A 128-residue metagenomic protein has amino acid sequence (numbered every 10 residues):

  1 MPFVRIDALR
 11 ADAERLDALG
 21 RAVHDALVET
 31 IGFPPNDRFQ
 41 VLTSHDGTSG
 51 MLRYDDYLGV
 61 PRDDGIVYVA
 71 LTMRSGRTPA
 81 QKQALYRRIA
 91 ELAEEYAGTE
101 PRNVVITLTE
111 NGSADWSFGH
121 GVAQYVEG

Functional and structural regions predicted by a protein language model:
M1-G128: Interaction-mediating elements
